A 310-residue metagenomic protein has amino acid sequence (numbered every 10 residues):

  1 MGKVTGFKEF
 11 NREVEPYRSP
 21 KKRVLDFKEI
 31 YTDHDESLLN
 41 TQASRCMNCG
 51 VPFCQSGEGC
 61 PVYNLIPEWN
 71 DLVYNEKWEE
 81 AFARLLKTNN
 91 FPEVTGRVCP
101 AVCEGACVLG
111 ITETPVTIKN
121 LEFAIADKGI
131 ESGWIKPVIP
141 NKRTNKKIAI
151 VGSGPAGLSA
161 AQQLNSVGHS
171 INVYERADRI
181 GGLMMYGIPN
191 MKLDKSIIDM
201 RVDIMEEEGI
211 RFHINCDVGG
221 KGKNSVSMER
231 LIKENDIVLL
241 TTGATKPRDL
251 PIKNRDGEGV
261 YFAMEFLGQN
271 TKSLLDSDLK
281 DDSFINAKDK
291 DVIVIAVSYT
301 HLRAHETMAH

Functional and structural regions predicted by a protein language model:
M1-K147, K195, V238-L267, L275 (+1 more regions): Ferredoxin-type iron-sulfur electron-transfer modules and their immediate structural context
K22, G181-Y186: Gly-rich Lys/Arg/Thr-decorated short loops/hinges at beta-loop-alpha junctions or inter-strand turns that position
F82-N89, L121, M184-I237: N-terminal Rossmann-like dinucleotide/flavin-binding domain of flavoprotein oxidoreductases that bind FAD/FMN
A149-V167: N-terminal Rossmann-like FAD-binding beta1-loop-alpha1 element of flavoenzymes
S153, V297-S298: Glycine-rich Rossmann-fold phosphate-binding loop(s) that bind the pyrophosphate of adenine dinucleotide cofactors
S170-I180: Glycine-rich FAD pyrophosphate-binding loop
T300-A309: Conserved small/polar residues in nucleotide/adenosyl-binding loops
